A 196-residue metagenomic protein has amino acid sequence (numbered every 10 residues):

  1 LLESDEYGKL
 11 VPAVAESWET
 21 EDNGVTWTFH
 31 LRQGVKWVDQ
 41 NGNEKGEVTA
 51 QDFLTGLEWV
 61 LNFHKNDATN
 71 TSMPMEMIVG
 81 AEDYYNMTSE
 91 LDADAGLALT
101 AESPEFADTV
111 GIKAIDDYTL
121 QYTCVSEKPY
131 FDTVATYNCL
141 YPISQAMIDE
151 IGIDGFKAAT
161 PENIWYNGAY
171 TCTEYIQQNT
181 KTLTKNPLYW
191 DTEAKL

Functional and structural regions predicted by a protein language model:
L1, S17-W18, Q40, Y122 (+2 more regions): Residue-level signal for nonpolar/aromatic packing positions in well-ordered secondary structure
L1-D22, W165: N-terminal lobe/hinge region of extracytoplasmic solute-binding protein
L2, E6, Q33-K36, E58-N66 (+3 more regions): Sec-exported extracytoplasmic/periplasmic mature domains
D5, E21, D39, I115 (+1 more regions): Acidic surface patches and DE-rich sequence motifs
K9, A13, V48, D52-W59 (+2 more regions): Extracytoplasmic/secreted proteins, especially bacterial periplasmic and envelope-associated proteins
E16-G80, Q121: Aromatic- and charge-enriched surface segment that lines or borders ligand/interaction sites
N70-E105: Charged, glycine/proline-rich intrinsically disordered loops and linkers
A93-T119, T123-L196: Gly/Pro-rich hinge or "lid" segments in bacterial periplasmic/extracellular proteins
